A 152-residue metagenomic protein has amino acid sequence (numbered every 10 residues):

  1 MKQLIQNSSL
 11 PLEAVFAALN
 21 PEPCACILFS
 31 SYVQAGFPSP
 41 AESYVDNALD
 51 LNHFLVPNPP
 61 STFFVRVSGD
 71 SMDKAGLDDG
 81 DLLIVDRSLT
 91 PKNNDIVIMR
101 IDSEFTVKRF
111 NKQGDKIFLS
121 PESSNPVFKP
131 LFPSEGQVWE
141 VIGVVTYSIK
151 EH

Functional and structural regions predicted by a protein language model:
M1-D73, E104-F105, Y147-H152: Short, positionally conserved secondary-structure boundary motifs
V33, M72, T90, K112 (+1 more regions): Residue-level signature for short turns and capping positions that connect secondary-structure elements
V56, S88-T90: Short polar/acidic secondary-structure junctions
G80-D81, D95: Structural motif
N93-V107, N111-I117: Short, compositionally biased
K112-H152: Glycine- and charge-enriched low-complexity intrinsically disordered segments
